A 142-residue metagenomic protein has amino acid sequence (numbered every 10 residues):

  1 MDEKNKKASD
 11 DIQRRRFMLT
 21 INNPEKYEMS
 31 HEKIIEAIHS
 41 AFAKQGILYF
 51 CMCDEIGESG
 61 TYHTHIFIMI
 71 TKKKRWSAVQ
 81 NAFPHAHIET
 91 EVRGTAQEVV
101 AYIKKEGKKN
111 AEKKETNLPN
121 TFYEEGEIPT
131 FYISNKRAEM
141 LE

Functional and structural regions predicted by a protein language model:
M1-A43, T71-E142: Catalytic "initiation/cleavage/transfer" segments centered on a nucleophilic residue and adjacent nucleic-acid-engaging
I21, M52, T61-H63: Intrinsically disordered, low-complexity peptide-like regions
K44-S59: Short, glycine- and small/hydrophobic-rich beta-strand elements in well-ordered beta-sheets
I56-T61, I88, V92: Beta->alpha loop/short-helix hinge microenvironment recognizer with preference for catalytic Tyr/His contexts
G60-Y62, W76-S77: Short catalytic/ligand-binding loop motif for oxyanion handling, primarily in non-cytosolic enzymes, centered on
Y62-I70: A generic structural motif
